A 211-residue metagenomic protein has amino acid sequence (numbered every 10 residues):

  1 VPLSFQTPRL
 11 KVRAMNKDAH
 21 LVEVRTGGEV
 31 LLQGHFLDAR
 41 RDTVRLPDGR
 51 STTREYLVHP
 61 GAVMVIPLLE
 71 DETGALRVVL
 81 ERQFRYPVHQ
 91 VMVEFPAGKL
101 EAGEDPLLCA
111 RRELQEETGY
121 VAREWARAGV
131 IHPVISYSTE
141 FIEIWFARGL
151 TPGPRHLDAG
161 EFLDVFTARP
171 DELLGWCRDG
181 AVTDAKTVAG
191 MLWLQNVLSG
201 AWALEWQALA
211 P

Functional and structural regions predicted by a protein language model:
V1-A14: N-terminal amphipathic/basic-hydrophobic helices that include classical n-h-c signal peptides and signal-anchor
V12-Q33: Extreme N-terminal tail/first-helix region
N16-E23, R54-H59, I66, G74-R112 (+1 more regions): Conserved Nudix-box catalytic region and its N-terminal flanking loop in Nudix hydrolases and closely related
G27-I66: Acidic, metal-coordinating catalytic segment for phosphate/diphosphate chemistry, firing primarily on the Nudix
D48, L69-T73, F84, A147-P152 (+2 more regions): Short loop segments at secondary-structure junctions
T52, G61-M64, G98-A185, E205-P211: Unchanged
Q195-Q207: Short helix-capping/linker segments at secondary-structure and domain boundaries
